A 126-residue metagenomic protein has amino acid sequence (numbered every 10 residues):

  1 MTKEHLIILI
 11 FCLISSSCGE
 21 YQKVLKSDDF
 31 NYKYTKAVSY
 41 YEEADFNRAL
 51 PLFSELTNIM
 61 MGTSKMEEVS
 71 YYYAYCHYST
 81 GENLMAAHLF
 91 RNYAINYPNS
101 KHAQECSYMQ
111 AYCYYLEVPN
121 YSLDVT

Functional and structural regions predicted by a protein language model:
T2, S17-T126: Acidic, polar-rich low-complexity tracts and alpha-helical solenoid repeat scaffolds
H5-I14: Sec-dependent N-terminal signal peptides
